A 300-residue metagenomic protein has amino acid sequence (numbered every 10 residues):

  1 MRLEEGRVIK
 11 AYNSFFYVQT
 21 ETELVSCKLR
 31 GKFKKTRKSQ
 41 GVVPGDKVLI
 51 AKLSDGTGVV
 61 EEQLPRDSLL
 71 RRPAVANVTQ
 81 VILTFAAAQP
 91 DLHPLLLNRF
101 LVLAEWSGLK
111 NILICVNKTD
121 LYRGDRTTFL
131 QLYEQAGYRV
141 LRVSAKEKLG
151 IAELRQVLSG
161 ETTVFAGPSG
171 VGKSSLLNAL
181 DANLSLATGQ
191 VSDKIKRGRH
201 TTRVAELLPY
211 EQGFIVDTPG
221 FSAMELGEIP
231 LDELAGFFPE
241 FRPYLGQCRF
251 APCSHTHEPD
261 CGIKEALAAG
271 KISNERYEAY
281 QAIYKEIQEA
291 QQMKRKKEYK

Functional and structural regions predicted by a protein language model:
R2, S14, S39-S54, L64-A74 (+5 more regions): Helix-rich effector regions associated with P-loop NTPase G domains
G6-V8, V60: Conserved hydrophobic positions within beta-strands
F16-T20, C27, I50: SH3/SH3-like beta-barrel fold
L24-Q40: Beta-strand/loop nucleic-acid-binding surfaces
D55-Q63, D91-H93: Short, Lys/Arg- and Gly-enriched loop/turn segments at beta-strand edges
V78, L95-L109: Switch/coupling subdomain of P-loop NTPase systems
K118-V171: Canonical P-loop GTPase G-domain recognition
K173-G189: A conserved segment at the C-terminal end of the G1
